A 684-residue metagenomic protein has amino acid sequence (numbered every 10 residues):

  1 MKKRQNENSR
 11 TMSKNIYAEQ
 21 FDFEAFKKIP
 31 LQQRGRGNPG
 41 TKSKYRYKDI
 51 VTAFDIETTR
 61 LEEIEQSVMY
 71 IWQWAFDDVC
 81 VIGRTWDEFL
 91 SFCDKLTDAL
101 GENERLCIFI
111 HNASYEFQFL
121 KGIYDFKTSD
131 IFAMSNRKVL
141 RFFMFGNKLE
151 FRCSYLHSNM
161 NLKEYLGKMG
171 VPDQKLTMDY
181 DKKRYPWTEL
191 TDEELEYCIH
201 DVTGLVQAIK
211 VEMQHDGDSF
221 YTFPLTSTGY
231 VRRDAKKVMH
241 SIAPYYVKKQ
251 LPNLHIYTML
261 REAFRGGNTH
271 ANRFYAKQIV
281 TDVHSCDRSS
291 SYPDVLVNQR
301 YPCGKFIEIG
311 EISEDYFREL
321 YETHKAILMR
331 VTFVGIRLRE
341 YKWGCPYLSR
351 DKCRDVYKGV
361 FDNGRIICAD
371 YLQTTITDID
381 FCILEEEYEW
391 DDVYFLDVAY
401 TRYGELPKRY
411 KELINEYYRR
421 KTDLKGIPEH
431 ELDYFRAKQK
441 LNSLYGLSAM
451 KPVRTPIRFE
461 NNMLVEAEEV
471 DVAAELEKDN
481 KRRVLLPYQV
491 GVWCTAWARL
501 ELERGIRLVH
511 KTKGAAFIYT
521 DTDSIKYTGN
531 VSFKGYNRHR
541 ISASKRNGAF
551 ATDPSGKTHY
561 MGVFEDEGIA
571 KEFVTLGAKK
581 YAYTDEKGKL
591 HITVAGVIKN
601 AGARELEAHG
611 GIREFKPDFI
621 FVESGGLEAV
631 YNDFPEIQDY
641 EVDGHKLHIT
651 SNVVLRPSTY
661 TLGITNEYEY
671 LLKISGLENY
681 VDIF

Functional and structural regions predicted by a protein language model:
K2-T52: N-terminal accessory regions of nucleic-acid-interacting proteins
N6-N8, Y47, V51, E62-H111 (+1 more regions): Conserved acidic
T59: Conserved Rossmann-like nucleotide-cofactor binding loop
